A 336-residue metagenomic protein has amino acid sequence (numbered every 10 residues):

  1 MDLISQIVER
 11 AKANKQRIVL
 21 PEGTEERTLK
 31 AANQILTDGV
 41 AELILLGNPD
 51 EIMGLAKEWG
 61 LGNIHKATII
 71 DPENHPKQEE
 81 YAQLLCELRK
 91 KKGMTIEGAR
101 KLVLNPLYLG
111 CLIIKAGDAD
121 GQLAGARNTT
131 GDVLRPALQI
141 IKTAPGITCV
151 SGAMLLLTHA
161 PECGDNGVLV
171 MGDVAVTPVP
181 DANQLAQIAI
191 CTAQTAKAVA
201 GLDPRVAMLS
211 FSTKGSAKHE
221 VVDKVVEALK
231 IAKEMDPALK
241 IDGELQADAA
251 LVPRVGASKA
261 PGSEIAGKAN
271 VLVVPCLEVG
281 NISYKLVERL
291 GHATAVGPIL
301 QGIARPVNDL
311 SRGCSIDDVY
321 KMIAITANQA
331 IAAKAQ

Functional and structural regions predicted by a protein language model:
M1-A266, V271-Q336: Anion-binding alpha/beta catalytic cores of soluble intermediary-metabolism enzymes, centered on
